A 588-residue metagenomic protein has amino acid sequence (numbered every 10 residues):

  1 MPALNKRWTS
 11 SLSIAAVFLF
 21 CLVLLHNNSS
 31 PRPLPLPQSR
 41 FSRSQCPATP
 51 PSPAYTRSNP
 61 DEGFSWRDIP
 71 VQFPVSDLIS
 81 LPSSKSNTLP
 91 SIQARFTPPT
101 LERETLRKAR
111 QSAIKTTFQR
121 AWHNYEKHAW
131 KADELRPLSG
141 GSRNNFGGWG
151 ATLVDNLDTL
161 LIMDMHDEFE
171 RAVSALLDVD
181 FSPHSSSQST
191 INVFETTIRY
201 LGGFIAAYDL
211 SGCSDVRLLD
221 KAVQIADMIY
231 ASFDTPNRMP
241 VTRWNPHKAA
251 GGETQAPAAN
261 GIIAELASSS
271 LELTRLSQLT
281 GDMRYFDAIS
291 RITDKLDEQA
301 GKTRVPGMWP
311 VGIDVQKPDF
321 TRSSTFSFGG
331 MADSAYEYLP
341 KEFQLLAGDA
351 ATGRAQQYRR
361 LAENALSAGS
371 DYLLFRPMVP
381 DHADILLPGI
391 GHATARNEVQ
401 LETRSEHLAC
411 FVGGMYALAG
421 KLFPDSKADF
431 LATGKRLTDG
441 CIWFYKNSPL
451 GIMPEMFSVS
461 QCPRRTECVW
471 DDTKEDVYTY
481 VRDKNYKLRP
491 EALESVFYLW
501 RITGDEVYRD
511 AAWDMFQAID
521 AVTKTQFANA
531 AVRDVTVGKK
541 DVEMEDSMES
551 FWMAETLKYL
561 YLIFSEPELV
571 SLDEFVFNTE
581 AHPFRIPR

Functional and structural regions predicted by a protein language model:
P2-R588: Glycan-recognition and catalytic cores of secretory/periplasmic carbohydrate-active enzymes
